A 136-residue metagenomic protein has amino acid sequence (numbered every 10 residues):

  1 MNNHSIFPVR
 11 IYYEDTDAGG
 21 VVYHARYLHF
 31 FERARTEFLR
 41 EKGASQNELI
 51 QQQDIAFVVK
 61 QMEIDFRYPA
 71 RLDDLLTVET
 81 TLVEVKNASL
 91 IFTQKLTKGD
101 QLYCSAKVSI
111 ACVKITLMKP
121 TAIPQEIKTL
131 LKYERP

Functional and structural regions predicted by a protein language model:
N2-V59, I115-P136: Hot-dog-fold acyl-thioester-processing enzymes
N3-H4, R40, R71-L72, V83-P136: HotDog/MaoC-like acyl-thioester-processing domains
P8-Y12, D65, S109: Generic structural detector for well-ordered beta-strands
T16-A18, F66, Q101: Short linear motifs in intrinsically disordered/low-complexity regions
Q61-F66, V78-E79, F92-T93: Short structured motifs
